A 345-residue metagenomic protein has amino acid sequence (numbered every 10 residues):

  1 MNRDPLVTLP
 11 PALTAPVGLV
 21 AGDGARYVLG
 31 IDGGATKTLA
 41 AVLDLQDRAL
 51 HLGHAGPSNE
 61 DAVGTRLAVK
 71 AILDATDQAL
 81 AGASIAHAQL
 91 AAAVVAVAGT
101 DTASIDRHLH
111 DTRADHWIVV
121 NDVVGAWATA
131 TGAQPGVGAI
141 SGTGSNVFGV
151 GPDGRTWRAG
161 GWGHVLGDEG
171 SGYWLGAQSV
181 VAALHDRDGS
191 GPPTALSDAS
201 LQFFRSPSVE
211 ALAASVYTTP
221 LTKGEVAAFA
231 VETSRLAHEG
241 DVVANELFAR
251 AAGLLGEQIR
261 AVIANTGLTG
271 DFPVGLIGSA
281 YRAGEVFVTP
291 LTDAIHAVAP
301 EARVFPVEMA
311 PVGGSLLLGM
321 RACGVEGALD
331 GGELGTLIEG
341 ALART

Functional and structural regions predicted by a protein language model:
M1-Q89, S104, T129-P135, V180-T345: ATP-binding/phosphotransfer module of carbohydrate and carboxylate kinases, centering on a glycine-rich
K37, A92, G144: Broad gene-expression machinery/nucleic-acid interaction feature
A92, H116, P273: Residues at the starts of beta-strands that form the adenosine-phosphate
A96-T194, G331, L342-T345: Phosphate-binding/catalytic loop of phosphoryl-transfer enzymes
